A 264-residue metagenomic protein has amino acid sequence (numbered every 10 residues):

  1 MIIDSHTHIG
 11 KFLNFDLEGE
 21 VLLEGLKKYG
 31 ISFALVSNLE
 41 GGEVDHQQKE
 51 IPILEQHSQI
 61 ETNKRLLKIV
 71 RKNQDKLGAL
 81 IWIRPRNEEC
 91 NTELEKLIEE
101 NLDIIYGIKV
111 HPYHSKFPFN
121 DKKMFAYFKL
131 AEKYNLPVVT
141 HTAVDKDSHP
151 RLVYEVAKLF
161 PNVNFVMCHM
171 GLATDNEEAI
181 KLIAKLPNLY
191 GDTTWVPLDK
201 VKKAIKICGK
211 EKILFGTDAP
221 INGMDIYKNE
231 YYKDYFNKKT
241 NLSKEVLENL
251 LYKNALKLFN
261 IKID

Functional and structural regions predicted by a protein language model:
M1-S5, D16-S37, K210, G223-D264: Mid-to-C-terminal alpha-helical segments outside catalytic/metal-binding sites
I3-T7, A34-V36, L77-I81, Y106-V110 (+4 more regions): Hydrophobic faces of well-ordered beta-strands that scaffold small-molecule active sites in alpha/beta enzyme cores
H6, L26, L66, I108 (+6 more regions): Conserved, mostly hydrophobic/aromatic
T7-H8, V21-P52, L77-R84, Y106-G107 (+1 more regions): Divalent metal-dependent hydrolysis catalytic cores, especially in the metallo-beta-lactamase
G10-F12, G41-V44, P85-E89, S115 (+4 more regions): Active-site environment of divalent metal-dependent phosphoester hydrolases
E18-G30, T92-E100, V201-I207: Short amphipathic alpha-helices and their capping/turn segments at secondary-structure boundaries
K49-P137, L189: Active-site gating/metal-coordination segments in enzymes
N120-L214: Catalytic pocket-lining loop regions of alpha/beta-barrel enzymes, especially the amidohydrolase/enolase/GH5 lineages
